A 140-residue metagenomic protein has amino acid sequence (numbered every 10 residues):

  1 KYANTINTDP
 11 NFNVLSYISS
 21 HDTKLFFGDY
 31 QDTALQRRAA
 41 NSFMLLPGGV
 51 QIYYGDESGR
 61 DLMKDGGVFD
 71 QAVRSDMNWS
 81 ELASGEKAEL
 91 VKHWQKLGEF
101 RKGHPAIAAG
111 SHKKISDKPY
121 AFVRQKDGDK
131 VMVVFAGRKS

Functional and structural regions predicted by a protein language model:
K1, D61-Q71: Substrate-binding cleft/loops of secretory-pathway carbohydrate-active enzymes
K1-G48, S58, I107, I115-K118: Alpha-amylase-like alpha-glycosidases and glucanotransferases acting on alpha-linked glucans and related
A3-N4, V73-I115: Aromatic- and carboxylate-lined catalytic core of secreted/periplasmic carbohydrate-active enzymes
I6-P10, M44-L46, V68-Q71, R124-G128: Extracellular/periplasmic catalytic domains that process cell-envelope and extracellular macromolecules
D22-T23, E57-G59, S84, D127 (+1 more regions): Short, glycine-/Ser/Thr-/acidic-enriched flexible segments
G49-Y53, G67-S75: Short helix/strand-capping turn motifs
Y53-M63: Short acidic/histidine-rich active-site segments
E99, K114-S140: Carbohydrate-binding surface patches
